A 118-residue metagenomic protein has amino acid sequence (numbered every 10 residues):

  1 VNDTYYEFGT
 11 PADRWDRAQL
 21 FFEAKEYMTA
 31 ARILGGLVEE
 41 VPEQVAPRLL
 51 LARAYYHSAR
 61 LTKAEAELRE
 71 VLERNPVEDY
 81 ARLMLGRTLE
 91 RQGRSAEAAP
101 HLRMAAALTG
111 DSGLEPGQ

Functional and structural regions predicted by a protein language model:
F8-E40: Alpha-helical segment of the N-proximal tetratricopeptide repeat
E23-A24, H57, R91, L108: Register position in tetratricopeptide repeats
G36-L37, E70-V71, M104-A105: Canonical positions in the second alpha-helix
E40, R74, R91, A107-L108: Structural marker of alpha-solenoid helical repeat scaffolds
